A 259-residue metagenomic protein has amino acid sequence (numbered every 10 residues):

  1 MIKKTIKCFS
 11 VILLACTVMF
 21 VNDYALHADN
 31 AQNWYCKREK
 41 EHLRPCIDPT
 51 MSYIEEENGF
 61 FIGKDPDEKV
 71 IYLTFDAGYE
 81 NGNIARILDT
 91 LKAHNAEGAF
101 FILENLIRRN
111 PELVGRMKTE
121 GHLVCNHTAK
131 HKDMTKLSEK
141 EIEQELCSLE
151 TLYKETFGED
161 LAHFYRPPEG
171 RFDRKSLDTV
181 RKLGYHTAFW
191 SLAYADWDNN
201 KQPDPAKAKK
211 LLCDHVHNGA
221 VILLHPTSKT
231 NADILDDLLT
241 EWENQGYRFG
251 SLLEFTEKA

Functional and structural regions predicted by a protein language model:
I2-T74, Y79-A93, K207, L238-E241 (+1 more regions): N-terminal pre-catalytic segment of deacetylase/amide-hydrolase enzymes
S10-L14, E39, M134, D173 (+1 more regions): Enrichment for repetitive, rod-forming helical segments
E68-I71, N81-N83, I87-L88, K92-L223 (+1 more regions): Metal-dependent polysaccharide deacetylase catalytic core of the NodB/CE4 family, i.e., the active-site-bearing domain
H217-L253: Catalytic grooves of carbohydrate-active enzymes
